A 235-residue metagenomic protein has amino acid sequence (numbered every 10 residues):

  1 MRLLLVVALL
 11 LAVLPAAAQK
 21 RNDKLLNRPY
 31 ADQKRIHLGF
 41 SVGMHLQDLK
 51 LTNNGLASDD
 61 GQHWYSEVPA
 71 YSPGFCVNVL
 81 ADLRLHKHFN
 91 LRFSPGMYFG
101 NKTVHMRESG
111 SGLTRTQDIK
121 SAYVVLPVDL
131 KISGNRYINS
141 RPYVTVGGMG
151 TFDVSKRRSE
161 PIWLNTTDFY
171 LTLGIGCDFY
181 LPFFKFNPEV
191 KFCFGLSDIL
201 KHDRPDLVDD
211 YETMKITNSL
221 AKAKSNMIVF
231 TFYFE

Functional and structural regions predicted by a protein language model:
A18-S72, Y233-E235: Short glycine/proline- and aromatic-enriched beta-strand/turn motifs that initiate or cap beta-hairpins
L25, T166, F179-E235: Predominantly the C-terminal beta-signal and adjacent terminal strand-loop region of outer-membrane beta-barrel
Q33, H86-H88, N135-N139, Y180-F184 (+1 more regions): Outer-membrane beta-barrel channels and translocator barrels
K34-I36, Y71-F75, K120-L126, S140 (+2 more regions): Residues that define the transmembrane beta-barrel architecture of outer-membrane proteins
H37-G39, N90, D129, N139-Y143 (+2 more regions): Membrane-spanning beta-strand positions in outer-membrane beta-barrel proteins
F40-M44, F75-L83, P95-M97, L126-G134 (+5 more regions): Residues on the lipid-exposed face of transmembrane beta-strands in outer-membrane beta-barrel proteins
H45-L49, Y98-K102, M149-S155, C193-I199: Structural signature of outer-membrane beta-barrel domains
T52-V68, G100-S121, V154-L164, L200-L220: Flexible, solvent-exposed loop segments that connect beta-strands
